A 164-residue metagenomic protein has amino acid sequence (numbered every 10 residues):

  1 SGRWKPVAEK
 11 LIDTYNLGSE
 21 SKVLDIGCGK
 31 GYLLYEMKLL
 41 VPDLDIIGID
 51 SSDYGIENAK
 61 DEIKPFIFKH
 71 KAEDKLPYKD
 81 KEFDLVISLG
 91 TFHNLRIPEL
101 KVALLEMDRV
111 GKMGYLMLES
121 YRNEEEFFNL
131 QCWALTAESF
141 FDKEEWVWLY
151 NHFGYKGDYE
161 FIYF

Functional and structural regions predicted by a protein language model:
S1-Y15, S19-P77, L95-R109, M113-F164: Class I (Rossmann-like) S-adenosyl-L-methionine-dependent methyltransferase catalytic domain, capturing the SAM-binding
I87: A conserved beta-strand element that flanks and buttresses the S-adenosyl-L-methionine
G90-N94: Short catalytic micro-motifs in class I SAM-dependent methyltransferases
